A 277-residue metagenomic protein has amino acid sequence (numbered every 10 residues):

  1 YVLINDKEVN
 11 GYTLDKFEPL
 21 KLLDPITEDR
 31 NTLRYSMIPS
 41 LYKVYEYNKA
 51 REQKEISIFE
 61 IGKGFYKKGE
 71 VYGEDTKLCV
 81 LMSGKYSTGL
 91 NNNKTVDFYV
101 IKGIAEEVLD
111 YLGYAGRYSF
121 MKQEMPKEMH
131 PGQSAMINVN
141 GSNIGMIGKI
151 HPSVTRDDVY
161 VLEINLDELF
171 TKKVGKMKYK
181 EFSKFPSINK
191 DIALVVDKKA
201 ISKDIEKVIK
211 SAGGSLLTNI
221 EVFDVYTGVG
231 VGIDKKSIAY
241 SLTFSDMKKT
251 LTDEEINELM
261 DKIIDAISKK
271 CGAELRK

Functional and structural regions predicted by a protein language model:
Y1-I56, K190, T243-M247, L251 (+1 more regions): Extended, well-folded interaction surfaces typified by the phenylalanyl-tRNA synthetase beta subunit core
V2-K7, Y35-S83, V161-G175, G214-V231: Conserved alpha/beta core surface patches that mediate binding of polyanionic ligands
V9-G11, N91-K277: A carboxyl-terminal module marker
E18-L23, K63-N92, K184-D191, K235-S245: Residues forming anionic-ligand binding surfaces in small-molecule and nucleic-acid pockets of primarily soluble enzymes
R30, N48-E52, K68-Y72, K127-E128 (+2 more regions): A general structural signal for short secondary-structure junctions and capping/turn motifs
K49-E52, I58, G64-V71, V80-G89 (+1 more regions): Long hydrophobic segments that form regular secondary structure
